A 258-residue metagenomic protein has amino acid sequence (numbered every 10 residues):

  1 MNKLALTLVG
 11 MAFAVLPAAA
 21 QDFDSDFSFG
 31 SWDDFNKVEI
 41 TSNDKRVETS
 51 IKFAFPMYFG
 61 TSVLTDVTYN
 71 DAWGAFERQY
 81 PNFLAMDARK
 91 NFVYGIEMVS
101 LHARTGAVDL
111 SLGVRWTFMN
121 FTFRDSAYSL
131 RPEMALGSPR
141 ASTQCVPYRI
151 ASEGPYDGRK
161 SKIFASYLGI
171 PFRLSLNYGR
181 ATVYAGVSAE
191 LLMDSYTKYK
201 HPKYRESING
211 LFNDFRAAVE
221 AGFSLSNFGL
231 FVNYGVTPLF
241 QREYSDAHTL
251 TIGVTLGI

Functional and structural regions predicted by a protein language model:
M1-V47: Cleavable N-terminal export/targeting peptides
D22, S42-F53, D66, V99-L110 (+2 more regions): Short loop/turn motifs that connect adjacent beta-strands in outer-membrane beta-barrel proteins
T49-M57, G106-L112, G179-V183, F215-V219 (+2 more regions): Outer-envelope beta-barrel architecture signal
F59-V67, W116-T122, A189-S195, N227 (+2 more regions): Transmembrane beta-strands of outer-membrane beta-barrel pores
V63-G95: Surface-exposed strand-loop-strand hairpins of Gram-negative outer-membrane beta-barrel proteins
A72-E77, F123-G137, K200-E206: Flexible, surface-exposed loop regions and adjacent strand-edge segments of Gram-negative outer-membrane beta-barrel
M86-F92, K160-S166, L211-F215, G222 (+1 more regions): Short sequence motifs at beta-strands and strand-loop junctions characteristic of Gram-negative outer-membrane
S207-I258: Predominantly the C-terminal beta-signal and adjacent terminal strand-loop region of outer-membrane beta-barrel
